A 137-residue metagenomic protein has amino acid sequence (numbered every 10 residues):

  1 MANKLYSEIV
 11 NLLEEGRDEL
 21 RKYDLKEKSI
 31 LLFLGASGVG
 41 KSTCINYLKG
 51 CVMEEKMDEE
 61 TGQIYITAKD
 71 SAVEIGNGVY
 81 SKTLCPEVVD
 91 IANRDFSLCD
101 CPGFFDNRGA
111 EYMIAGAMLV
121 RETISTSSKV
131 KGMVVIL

Functional and structural regions predicted by a protein language model:
M1-L98: Conserved G1/Walker A P-loop phosphate-binding module
R94-D95, F104, T126: Short connector loops/turns at beta-strand edges and beta->alpha or beta->beta junctions
C101-R108: Short acidic, Gly/Ser-rich segments with clustered Asp/Glu that frequently serve as metal-coordination loops in enzyme
R108-L137: Inter-motif core of Ras-like GTPase G domains
